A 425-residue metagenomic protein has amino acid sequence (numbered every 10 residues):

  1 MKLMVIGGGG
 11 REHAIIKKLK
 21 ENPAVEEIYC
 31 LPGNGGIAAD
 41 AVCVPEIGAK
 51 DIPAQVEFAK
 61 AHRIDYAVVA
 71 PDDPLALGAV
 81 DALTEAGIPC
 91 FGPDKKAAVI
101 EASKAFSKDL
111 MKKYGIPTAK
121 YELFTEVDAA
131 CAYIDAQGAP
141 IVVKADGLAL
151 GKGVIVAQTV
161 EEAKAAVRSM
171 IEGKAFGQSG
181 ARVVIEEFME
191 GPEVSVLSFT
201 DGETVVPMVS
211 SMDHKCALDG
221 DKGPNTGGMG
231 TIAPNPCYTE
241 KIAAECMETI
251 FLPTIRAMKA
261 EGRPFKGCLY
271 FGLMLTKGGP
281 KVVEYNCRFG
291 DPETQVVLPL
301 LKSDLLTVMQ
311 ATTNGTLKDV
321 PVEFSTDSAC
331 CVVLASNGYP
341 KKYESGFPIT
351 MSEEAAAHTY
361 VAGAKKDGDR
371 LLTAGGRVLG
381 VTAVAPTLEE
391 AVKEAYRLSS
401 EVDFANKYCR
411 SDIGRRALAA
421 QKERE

Functional and structural regions predicted by a protein language model:
M1-K95: ATP-binding N-terminal substructure of ATP-dependent carboxylate-amine bond-forming enzymes
M4-V5, E101-R182, M212, P236 (+1 more regions): Active-site nucleotide/adenylate-binding loops and adjacent lid/helix of ATP-dependent enzymes
E21, G36-A38, F91, K113-G115 (+12 more regions): Solvent-exposed alpha-helices and their adjacent loops that cap or buttress functional pockets in soluble metabolic
V68, A79-T118, E122: Glycine/small-residue-rich loop that forms an oxyanion/phosphate-binding "nest" at active or ligand-binding sites
A157-T294: Internal nucleotide-binding/catalytic subdomain
M247-L269, N286-A356, D367: Active-site "cap" helix and flanking loop/linker of ATP-utilizing ligase/carboxylase catalytic domains
K365-G368, T373-E425: Generic C-terminus detector
